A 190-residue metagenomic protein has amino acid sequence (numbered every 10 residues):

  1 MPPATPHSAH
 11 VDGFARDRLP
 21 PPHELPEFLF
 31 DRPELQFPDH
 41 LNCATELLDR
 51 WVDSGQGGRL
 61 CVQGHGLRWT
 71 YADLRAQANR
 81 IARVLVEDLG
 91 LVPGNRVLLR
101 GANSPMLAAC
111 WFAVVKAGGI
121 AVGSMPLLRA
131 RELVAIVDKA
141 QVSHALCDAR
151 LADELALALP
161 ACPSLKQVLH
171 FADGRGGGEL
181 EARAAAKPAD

Functional and structural regions predicted by a protein language model:
M1-N42: Flexible, non-catalytic linker and terminal segments flanking ANL/adenylate-forming cores
E46-D73, A172: AMP-dependent adenylate-forming
L48-W51, L74, A78, V97 (+5 more regions): Adenylate-forming
G64-W69, V84-R131: Conserved AMP-binding/adenylate-forming
N79-R83, A102, D138: Solvent-exposed alpha-helix faces
V92, S143, K166: Short acidic/polar active-site loop segments enriched in Thr and Asp
N95, L128-A158: Conserved ATP-dependent adenylate/AMP-binding module captured primarily in the ANL superfamily
R150-D190: ANL superfamily adenylate-forming
